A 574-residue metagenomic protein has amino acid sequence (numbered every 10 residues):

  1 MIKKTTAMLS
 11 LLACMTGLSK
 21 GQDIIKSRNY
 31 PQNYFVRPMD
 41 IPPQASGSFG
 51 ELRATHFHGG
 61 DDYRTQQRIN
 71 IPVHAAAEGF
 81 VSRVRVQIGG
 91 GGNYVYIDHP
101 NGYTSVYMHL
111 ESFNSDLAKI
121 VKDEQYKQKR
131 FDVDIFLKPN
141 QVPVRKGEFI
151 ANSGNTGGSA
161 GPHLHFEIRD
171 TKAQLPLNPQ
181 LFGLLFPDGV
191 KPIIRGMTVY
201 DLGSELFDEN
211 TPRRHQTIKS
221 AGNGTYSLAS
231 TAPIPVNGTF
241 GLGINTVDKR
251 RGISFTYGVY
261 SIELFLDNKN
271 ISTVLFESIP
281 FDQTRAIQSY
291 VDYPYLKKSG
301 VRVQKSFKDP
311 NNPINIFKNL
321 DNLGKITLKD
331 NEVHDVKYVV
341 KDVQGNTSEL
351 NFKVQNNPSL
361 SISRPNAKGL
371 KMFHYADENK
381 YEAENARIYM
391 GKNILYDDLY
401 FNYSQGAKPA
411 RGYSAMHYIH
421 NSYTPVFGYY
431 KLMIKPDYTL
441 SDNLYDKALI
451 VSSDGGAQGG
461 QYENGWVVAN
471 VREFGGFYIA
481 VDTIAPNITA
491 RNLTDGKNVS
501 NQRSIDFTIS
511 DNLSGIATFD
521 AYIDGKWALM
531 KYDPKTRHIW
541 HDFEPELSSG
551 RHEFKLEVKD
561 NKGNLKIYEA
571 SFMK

Functional and structural regions predicted by a protein language model:
M1-P31: Bacterial Sec-dependent N-terminal signal peptides
G21-S105, E111-D116, R130-N140, R145-K146 (+2 more regions): Surface-exposed, glycine-biased beta-strand/turn segments
S115, R145, P187, L202-E205 (+4 more regions): Long, low-complexity serine/threonine/glycine- and acidic-rich segments characteristic of extracellular
P192-G196, A485-N492: Proline-enriched interdomain boundary motifs that mark the N-terminal boundary and often initiate the first structured
V236-G241, P425-M433, N498-I505: Short coil/turn motif common to extracellular beta-sandwich-like domains
G243-V247, G391, M433-D437, S504-N512: Short edge beta-strand/loop segments characteristic of extracellular beta-sandwich folds
S361-R364, K368-G369, F373-Y375, F401-A448 (+2 more regions): Proteolytic processing hotspots in large secreted/extracellular or virion-associated proteins and select intracellular
S422-F477, T518-D520, W527-L529: Proteolytic-maturation and junctional protease-sensitive modules
